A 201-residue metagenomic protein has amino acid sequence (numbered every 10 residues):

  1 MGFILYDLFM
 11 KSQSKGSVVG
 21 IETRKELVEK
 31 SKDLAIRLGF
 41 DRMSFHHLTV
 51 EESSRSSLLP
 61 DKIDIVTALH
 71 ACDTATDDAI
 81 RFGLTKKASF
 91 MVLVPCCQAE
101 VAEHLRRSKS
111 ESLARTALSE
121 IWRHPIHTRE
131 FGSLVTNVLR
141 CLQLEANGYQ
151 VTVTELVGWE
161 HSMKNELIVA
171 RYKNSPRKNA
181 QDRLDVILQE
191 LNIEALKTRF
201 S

Functional and structural regions predicted by a protein language model:
M1-Q13: Conserved SAM-binding loop of SAM-dependent methyltransferases across substrates and taxa, primarily the Class I
M10-S14, R37-F40: Short helix-capping segments at alpha-helix termini
K15-E22: Conserved SAM-binding motif I beta-strand of class I
T23-S201: Class I S-adenosyl-L-methionine
